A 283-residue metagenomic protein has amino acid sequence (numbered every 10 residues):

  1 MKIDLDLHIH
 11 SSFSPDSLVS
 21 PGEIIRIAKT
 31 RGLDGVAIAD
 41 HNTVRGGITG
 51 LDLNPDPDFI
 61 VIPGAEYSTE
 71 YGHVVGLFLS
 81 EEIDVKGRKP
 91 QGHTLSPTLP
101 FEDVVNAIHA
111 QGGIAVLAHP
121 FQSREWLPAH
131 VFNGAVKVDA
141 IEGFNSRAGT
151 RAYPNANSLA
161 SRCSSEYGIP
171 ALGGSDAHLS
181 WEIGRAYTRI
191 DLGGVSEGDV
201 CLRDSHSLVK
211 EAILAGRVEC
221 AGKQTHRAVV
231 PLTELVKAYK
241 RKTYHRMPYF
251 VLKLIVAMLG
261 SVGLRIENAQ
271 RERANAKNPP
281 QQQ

Functional and structural regions predicted by a protein language model:
M1-L7, S11, P15, V19-R26 (+4 more regions): Charged catalytic cores and adjacent phosphate/nucleic-acid-binding surfaces used for phosphate/nucleic-acid chemistry
L7, A39, A65, A118 (+1 more regions): Active-site flanking residues adjacent to catalytic metal/cofactor-binding acidic residues
I24-R45, G113-V116: Divalent metal-dependent hydrolysis catalytic cores, especially in the metallo-beta-lactamase
H41, P120, S146: Flexible loop residues that form catalytic and substrate-binding hotspots at small-molecule/glycan-binding clefts
I62-T69: A short, structured active-site edge motif that brings together acidic residues
V74-I114: Binuclear metal-dependent hydrolase catalytic cores centered on His/Asp/Glu-rich metal-binding motifs
G113-E125: Aromatic-lined carbohydrate-recognition surfaces of secreted/lumenal glycan-active proteins
